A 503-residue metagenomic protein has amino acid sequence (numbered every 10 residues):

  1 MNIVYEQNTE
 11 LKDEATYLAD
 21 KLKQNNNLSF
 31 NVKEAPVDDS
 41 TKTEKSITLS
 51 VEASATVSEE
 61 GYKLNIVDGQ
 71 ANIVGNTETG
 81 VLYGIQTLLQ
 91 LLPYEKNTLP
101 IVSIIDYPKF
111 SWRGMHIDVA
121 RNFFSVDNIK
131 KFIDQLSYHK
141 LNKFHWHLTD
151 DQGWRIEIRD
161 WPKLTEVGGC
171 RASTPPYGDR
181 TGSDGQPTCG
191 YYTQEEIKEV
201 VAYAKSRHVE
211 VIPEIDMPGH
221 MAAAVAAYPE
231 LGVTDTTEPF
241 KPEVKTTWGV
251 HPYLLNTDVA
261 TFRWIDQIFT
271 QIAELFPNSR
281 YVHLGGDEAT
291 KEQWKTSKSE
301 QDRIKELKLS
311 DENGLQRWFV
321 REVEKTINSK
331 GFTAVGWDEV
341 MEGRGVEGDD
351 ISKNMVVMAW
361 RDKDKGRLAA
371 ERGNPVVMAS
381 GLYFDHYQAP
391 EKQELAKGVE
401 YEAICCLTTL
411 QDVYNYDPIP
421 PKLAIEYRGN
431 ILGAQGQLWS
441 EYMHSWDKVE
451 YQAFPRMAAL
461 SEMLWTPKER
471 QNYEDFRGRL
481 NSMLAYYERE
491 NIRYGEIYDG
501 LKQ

Functional and structural regions predicted by a protein language model:
M1-W112, K448, L464-Y498: Contiguous, structured surface segment used for ligand recognition
P36-E44, D151-K163, M341-D350: Beta-rich nucleic-acid/ligand-interaction surfaces
A55-Y281, E322, T326, Q435-S440: Feature activates predominantly on carbohydrate-active enzymes
A120, T149-G153, D216-H220, D287-K291 (+4 more regions): Active-site beta-loop-alpha junctions enriched in small/polar residues
A224-E230, P242-V356, W360-A370: Active-site neighborhood of glycoside hydrolase catalytic domains
T333-E342, V346-Q503: Flexible, acidic glycine-rich loops studded with aromatic residues
